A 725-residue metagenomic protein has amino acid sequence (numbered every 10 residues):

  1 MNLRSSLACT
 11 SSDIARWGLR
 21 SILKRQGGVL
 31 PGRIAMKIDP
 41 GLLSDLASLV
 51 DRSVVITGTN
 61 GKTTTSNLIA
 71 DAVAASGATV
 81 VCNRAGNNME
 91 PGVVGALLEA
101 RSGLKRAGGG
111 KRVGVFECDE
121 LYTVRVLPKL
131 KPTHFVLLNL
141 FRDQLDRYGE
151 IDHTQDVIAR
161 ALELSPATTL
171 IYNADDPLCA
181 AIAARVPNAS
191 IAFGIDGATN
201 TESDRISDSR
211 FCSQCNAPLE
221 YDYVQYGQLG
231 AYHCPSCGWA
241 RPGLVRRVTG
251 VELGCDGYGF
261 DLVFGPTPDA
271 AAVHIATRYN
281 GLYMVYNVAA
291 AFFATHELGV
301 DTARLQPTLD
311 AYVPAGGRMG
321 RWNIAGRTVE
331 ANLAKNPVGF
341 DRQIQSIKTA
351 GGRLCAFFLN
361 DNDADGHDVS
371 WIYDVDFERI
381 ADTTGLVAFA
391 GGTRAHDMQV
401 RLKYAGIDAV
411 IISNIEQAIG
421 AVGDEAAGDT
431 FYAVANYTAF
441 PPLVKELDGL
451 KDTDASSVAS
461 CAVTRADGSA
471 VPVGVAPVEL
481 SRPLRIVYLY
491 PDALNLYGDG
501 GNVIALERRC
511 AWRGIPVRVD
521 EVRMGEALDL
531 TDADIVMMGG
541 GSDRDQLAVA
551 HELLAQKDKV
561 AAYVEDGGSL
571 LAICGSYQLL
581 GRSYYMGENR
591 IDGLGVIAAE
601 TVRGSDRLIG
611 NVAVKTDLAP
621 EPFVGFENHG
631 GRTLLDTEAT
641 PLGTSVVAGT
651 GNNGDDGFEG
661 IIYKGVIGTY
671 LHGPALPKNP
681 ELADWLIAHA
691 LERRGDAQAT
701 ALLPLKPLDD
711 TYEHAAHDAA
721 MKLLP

Functional and structural regions predicted by a protein language model:
R4-G194, T201-F211: Phosphate-binding loop of NTP-binding sites
C118-D143, I182-A272: Extended acidic/charged loop-beta regions that coordinate divalent cations and stabilize anionic phosphate/carboxylate
K129-L137, Q228-P242, A276-D310, H672: A conserved, hydrophobic alpha-helical segment in the catalytic core of large ATP/adenylate-utilizing enzymes
W239, L253-C255, A294-E330, A334: Gly/charged, well-structured mid-domain segments that form the phosphate/adenylate-handling core of ATP-dependent
A315, T328, L333-S413: Active-site beta-alpha connecting loops in nucleotide-dependent enzymes
V463-E565, P677-P725: N-terminal beta1-alpha1 cap of cysteine-dependent amidohydrolase-like domains
D543-P620: Cysteine-nucleophile active-site neighborhood
N589-E659: Pocket-forming structural segment of enzyme catalytic cores
